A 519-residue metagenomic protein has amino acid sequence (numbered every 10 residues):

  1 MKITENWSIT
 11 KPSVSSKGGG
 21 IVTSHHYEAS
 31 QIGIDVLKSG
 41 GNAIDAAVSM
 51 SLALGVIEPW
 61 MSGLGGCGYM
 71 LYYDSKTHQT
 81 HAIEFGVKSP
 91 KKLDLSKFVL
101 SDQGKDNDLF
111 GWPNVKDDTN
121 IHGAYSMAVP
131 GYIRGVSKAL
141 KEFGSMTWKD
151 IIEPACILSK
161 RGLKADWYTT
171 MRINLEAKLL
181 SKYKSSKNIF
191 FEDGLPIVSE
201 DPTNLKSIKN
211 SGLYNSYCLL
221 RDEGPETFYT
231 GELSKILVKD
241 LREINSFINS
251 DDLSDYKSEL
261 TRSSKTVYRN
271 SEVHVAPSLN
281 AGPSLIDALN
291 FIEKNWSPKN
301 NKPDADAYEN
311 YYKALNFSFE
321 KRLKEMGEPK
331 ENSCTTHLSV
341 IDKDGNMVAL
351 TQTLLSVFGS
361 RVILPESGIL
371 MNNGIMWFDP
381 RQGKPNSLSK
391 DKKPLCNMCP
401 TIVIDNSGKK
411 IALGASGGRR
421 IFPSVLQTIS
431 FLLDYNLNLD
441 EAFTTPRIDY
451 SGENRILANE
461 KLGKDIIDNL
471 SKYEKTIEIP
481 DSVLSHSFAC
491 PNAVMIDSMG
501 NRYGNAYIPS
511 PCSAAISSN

Functional and structural regions predicted by a protein language model:
M1-Q31, D35, A43-E223, F228-T230 (+3 more regions): Noncatalytic scaffold domains of N-terminal-nucleophile
I3, L289-L354, I363-S367, N373-G374 (+1 more regions): Internal maturation/activation junctions in enzymes
V56-W60, G66-E84, S89, D106 (+4 more regions): Active-site rim segments in enzyme catalytic domains, especially the processed small/beta chain of N-terminal
S62-D74, T336-I341, P400-I402, C490-I496 (+1 more regions): Short beta-strand scaffold segments in enzyme catalytic cores
L260, N332-T335, C396-M398: Short, small/polar residue-rich loop motifs at catalytic or cofactor-binding pockets
H274-G282, S339, T351-V362, P400 (+1 more regions): Glycine-rich phosphate/pyrophosphate-binding beta-alpha loops
Y308, E328, D344, K392 (+2 more regions): Extended C-terminal subregions enriched in glycine
